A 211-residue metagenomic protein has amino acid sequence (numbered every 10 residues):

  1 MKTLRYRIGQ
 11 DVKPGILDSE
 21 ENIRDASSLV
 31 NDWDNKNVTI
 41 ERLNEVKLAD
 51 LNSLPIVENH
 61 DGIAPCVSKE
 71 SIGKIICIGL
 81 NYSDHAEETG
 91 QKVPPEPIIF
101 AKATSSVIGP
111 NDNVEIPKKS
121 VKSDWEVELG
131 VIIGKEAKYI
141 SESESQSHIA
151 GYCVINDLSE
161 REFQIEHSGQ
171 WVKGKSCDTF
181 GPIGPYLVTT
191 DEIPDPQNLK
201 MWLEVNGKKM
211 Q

Functional and structural regions predicted by a protein language model:
M1-P97, E192-P194: N-terminal non-catalytic cap/leader segment that marks the start of a structured domain
I72-Q211: Glycine-enriched loop-and-adjacent helix/strand subsegments that border the catalytic/binding cleft of enzyme cores
